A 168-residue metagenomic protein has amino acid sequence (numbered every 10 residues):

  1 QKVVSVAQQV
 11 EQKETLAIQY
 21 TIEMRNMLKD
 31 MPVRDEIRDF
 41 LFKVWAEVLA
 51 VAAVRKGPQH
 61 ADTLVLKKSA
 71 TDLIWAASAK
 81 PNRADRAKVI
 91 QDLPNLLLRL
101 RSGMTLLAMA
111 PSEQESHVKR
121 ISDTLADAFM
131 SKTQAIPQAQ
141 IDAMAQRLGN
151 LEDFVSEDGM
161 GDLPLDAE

Functional and structural regions predicted by a protein language model:
Q1-E168: Extended, low-complexity, amphipathic alpha-helical coiled-coil/linker regions that act as scaffolds and localization
